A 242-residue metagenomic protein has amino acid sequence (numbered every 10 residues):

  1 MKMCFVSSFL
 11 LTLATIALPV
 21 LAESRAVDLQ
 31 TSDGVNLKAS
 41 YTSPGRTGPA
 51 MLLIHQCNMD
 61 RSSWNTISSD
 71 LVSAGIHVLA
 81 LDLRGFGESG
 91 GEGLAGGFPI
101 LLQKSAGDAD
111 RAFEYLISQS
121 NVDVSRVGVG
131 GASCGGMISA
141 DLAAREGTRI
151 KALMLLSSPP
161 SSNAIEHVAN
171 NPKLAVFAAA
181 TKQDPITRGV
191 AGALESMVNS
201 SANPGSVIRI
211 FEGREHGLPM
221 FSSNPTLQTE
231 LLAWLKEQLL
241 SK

Functional and structural regions predicted by a protein language model:
A22-P44: N-terminal cap/lid segment of alpha/beta-hydrolase-fold proteins
G48-Q56: Short beta-strand element of the alpha/beta-hydrolase
C57-S69, V190: The serine-hydrolase catalytic nucleophile loop
S63, F98-S120: Alpha/beta-hydrolase active-site loop
L71-G93: Conserved alpha/beta-hydrolase
Y115-K173: Primarily recognizes the serine-hydrolase "nucleophile elbow" in alpha/beta-hydrolase and SGNH/GDSL folds
P172, A178-A180: Short beta-strand/loop motif that positions the catalytic acidic residue of the alpha/beta-hydrolase fold
P204-K242: C-terminal catalytic histidine-bearing segment of alpha/beta-hydrolase fold enzymes
